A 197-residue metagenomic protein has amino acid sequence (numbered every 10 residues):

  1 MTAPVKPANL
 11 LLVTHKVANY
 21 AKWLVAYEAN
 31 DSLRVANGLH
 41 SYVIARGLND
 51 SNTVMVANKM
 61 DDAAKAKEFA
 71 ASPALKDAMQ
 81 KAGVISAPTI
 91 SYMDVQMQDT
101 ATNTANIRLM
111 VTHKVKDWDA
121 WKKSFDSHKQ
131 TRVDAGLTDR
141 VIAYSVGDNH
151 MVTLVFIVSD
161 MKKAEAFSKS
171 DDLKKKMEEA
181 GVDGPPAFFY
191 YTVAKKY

Functional and structural regions predicted by a protein language model:
M1-Y197: Short S/T/G/P-rich N-terminal loop/turn motif that feeds into the first structured element of a domain
